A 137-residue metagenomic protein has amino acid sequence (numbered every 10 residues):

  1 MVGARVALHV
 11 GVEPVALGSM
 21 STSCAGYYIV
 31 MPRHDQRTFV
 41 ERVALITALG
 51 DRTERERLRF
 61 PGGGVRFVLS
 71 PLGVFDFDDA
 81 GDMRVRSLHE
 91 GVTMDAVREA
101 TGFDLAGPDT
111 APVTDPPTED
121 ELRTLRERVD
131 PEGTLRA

Functional and structural regions predicted by a protein language model:
M1-P108, P117: Conserved phosphate- and dinucleotide-binding cores of soluble alpha/beta proteins, encompassing both enzyme active
P108-A137: A conserved C-terminal secondary-structure "cap"
